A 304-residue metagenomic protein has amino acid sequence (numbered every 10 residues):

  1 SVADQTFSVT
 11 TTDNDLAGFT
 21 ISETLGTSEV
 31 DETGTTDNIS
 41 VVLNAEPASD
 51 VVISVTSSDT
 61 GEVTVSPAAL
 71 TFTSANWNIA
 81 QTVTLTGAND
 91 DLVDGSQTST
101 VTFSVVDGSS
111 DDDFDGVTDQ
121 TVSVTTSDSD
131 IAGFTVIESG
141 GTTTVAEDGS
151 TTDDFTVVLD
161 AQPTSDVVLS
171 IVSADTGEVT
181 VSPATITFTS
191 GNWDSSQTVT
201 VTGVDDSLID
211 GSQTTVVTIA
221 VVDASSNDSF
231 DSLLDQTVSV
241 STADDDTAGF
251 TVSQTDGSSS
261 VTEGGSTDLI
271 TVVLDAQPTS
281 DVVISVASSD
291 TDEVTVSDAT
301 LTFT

Functional and structural regions predicted by a protein language model:
S1-T304: Short boundary segments that mark the start of a structured unit
